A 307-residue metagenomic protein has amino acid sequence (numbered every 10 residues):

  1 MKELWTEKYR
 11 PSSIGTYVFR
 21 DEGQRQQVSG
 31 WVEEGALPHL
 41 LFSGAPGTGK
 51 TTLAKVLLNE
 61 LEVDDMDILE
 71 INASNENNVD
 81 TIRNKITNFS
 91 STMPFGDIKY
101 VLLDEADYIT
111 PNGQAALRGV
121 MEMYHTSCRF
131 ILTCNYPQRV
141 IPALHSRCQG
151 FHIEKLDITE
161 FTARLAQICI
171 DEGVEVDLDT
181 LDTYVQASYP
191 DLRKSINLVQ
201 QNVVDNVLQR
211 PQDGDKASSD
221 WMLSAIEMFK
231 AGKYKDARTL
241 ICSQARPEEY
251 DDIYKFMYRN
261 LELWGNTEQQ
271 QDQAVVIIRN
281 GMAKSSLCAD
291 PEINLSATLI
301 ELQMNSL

Functional and structural regions predicted by a protein language model:
M1-F151, E160, A166, T183 (+3 more regions): P-loop/Walker A NTP-binding region and its immediately flanking N-terminal helices in P-loop NTPase folds
E34, T92, P190, K230-A231: Charged, alpha-helical scaffolding/interaction elements associated with membrane systems
V101, L181-A187, R193-D205, C242 (+1 more regions): C-terminal helical "lid" of AAA+/P-loop NTPase domains
P142, T159, L178, D215-L223 (+3 more regions): Amphipathic alpha-helical repeat elements characteristic of tetratricopeptide repeat
D157-T162, E175: C-terminal lobe/lid and adjacent interdomain/linker elements of RecA-like ASCE P-loop ATPase modules
I170, V174, D179-R193, Q212-D215 (+3 more regions): A short helix-loop-helix "switch/interaction" segment in the helical subdomain of ASCE P-loop NTPases
L181, V199-I226, Q271-V275: Conserved C-terminal helix/linker of AAA+ ATPases
I226-L307: Helix-rich C-terminal "collar"/helical-bundle subdomain used as an assembly and partner-interaction module in RFC-like
